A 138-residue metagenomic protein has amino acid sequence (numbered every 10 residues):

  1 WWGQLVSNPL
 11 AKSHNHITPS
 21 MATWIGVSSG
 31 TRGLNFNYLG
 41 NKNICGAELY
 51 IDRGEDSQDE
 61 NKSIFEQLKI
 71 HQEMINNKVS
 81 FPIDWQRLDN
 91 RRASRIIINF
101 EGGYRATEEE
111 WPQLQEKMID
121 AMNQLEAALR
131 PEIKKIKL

Functional and structural regions predicted by a protein language model:
W1-E101: Polyanion-binding interface signature
Q67-K78, G103-L138: Ampiphathic alpha-helical segments that act as solvent-exposed interaction surfaces
